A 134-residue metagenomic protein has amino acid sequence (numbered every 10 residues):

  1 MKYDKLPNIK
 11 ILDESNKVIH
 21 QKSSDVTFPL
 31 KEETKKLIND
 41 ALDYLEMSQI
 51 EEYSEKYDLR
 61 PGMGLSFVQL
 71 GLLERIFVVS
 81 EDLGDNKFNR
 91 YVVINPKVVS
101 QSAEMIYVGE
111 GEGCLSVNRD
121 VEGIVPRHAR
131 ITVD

Functional and structural regions predicted by a protein language model:
M1-D134: Positively charged
